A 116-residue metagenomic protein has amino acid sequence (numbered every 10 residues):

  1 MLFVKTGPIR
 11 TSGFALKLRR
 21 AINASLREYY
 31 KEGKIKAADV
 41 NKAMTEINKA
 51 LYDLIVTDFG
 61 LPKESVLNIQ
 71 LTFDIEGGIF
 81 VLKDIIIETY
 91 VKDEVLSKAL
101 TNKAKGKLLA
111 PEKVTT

Functional and structural regions predicted by a protein language model:
M1, E32, K36-K42, T57 (+1 more regions): Polyanion-binding surfaces on beta-sheet-dominated domains and ring/shell assemblies
M1-Y29: Histone-fold modules and their flanking histone-like tails across chromatin and transcription assemblies
R10, F14, D39-I47: Short amphipathic alpha-helical segments
L18-N41, F80-I85: Short glycine-rich, basic-tinged beta-strand/loop micro-motifs
K42, A50, L61-F80: Short, structured protein-protein interaction patches enriched in aromatics and acidic/basic residues, typified by
N48-L54, D58: Conserved ATP-binding N-box helix of the HATPase_c
D74-L109: Short, low-complexity, polybasic intrinsically disordered segments
